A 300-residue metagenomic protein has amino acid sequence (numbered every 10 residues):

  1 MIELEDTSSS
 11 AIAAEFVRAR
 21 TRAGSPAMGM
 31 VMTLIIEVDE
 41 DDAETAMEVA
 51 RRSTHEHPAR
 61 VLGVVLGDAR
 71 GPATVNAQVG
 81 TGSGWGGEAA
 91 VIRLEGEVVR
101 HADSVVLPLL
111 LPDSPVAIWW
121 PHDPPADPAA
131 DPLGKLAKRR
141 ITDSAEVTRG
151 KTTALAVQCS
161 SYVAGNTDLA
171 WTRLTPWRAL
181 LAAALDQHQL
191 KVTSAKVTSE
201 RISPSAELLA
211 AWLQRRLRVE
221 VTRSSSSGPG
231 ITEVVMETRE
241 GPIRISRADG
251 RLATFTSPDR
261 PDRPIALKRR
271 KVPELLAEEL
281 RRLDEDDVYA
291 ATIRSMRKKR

Functional and structural regions predicted by a protein language model:
M1-I118: An N-terminal, globular interaction/scaffold subdomain
M1-M28, D168-L185, R281-R300: Short N-terminal or domain-adjacent regulatory/targeting segments
E40-A43, E97-R100, H122-A126, S199-E207: Gly/Ser/Thr-rich loops at beta-strand to alpha-helix junctions that form or flank small-molecule/cofactor-binding
A50-T54, L107-L110, P132-K135, A211-R218: Short, solvent-exposed amphipathic alpha-helical segments in soluble enzyme and RNA/protein-processing domains
R60-A69, W119-P121, S144-V147, E220-I231: A generic structural motif
E88-A182: Internal, hydrophobic cores of structured domains that mediate oligomerization or house catalytic pockets within large
T152-P242: A contiguous, surface-oriented mixed alpha/beta subdomain in the mid-to-C-terminal portion of proteins that forms
L217-R218, G230-T232, E237-R300: Long, compositionally biased intrinsically disordered terminal regions
